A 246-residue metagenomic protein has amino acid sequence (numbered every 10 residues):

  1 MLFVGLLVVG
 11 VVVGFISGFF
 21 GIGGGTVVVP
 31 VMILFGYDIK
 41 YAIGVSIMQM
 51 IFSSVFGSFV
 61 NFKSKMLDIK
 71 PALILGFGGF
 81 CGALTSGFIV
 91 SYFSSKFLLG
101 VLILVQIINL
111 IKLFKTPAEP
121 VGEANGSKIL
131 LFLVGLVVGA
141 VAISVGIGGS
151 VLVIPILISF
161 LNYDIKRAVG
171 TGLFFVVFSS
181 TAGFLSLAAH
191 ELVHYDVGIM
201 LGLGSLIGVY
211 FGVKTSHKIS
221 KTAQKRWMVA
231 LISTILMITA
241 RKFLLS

Functional and structural regions predicted by a protein language model:
M1-F15, V27, V31-F35, I39 (+5 more regions): Juxtamembrane transmembrane-helix boundary motif
G24: Short, conserved catalytic or interaction motifs in soluble domains
I39-G44, V169, L173: Small-residue hotspots at the loop-to-helix junctions and early N-terminal turns of transmembrane alpha-helices
S46-M50, G76, G172-V176, V197-G202: Short hydrophobic/aromatic, small-residue-rich stretches within specific transmembrane helices of secondary active
M48-F56, C81-G82, I89, F175-A182: Membrane-embedded alpha-helical segments of transport systems, primarily multispan ion/solute transporters
I111, R167-G183: Hydrophobic alpha-helical transmembrane segments of multi-pass integral membrane proteins, especially transporters
S150-V151: Extracytoplasmic gate region of multi-pass secondary transporters
